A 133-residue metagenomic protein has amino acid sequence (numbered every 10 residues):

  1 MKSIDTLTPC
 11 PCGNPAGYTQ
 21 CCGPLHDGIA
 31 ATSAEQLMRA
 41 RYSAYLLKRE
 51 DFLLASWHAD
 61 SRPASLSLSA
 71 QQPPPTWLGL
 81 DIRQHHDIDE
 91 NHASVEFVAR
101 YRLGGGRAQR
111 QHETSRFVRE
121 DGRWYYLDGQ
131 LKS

Functional and structural regions predicted by a protein language model:
S3-A16: Short Cys/His-rich zinc-binding micro-motifs
T19-C22: Cysteine-centered loop/knuckle micro-motif
P24-S33: Short Cys/His-rich micro-motifs in 6-15 aa windows
T32-K48: Short, aromatic-enriched amphipathic alpha-helices that serve as compact interaction elements
R39-A40, F52, S56: Internal catalytic or translocation cores that form aromatic/hydrophobic pockets or channels for amphipathic metabolites
A55-I82: Short solvent-exposed beta->alpha transition segments
Q72-R110: Surface-exposed, charged secondary-structure patches
H112-S133: Short beta-strand edge/turn micro-motifs at domain boundaries
